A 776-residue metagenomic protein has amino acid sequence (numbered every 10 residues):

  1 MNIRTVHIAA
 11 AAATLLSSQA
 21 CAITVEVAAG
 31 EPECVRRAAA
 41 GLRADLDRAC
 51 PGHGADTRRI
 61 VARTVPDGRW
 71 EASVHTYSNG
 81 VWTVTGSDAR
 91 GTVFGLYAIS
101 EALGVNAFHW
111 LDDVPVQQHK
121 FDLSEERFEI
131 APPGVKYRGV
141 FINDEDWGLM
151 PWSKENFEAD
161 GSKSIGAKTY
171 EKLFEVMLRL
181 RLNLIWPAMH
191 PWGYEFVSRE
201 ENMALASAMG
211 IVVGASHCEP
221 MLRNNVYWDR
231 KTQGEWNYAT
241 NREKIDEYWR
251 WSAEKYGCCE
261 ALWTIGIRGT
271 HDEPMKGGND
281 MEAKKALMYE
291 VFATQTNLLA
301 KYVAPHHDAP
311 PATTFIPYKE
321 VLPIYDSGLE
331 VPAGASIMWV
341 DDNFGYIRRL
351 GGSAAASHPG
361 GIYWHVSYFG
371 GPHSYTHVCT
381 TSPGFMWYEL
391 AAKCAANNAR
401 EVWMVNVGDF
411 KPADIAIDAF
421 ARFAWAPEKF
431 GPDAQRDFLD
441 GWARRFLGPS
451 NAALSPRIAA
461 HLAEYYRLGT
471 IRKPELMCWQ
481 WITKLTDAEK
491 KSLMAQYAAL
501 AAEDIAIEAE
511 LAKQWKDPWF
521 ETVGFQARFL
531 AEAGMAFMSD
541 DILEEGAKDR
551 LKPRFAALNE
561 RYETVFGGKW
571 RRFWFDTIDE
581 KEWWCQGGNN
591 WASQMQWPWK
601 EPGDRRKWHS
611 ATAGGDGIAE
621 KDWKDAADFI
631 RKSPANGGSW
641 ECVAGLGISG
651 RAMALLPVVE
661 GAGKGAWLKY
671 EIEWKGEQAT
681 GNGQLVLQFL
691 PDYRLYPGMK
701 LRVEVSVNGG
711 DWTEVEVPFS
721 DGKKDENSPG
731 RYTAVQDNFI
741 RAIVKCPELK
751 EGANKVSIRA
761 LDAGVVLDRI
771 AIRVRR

Functional and structural regions predicted by a protein language model:
M1-A9: Bacterial N-terminal signal peptides that target proteins for export
S17-Q19: N-terminal signal peptide c-region/cleavage motif recognized by signal peptidases
C21-P132: Contiguous, structured surface segment used for ligand recognition
C34-R37, G41, D45, G91-F94 (+10 more regions): Extracytoplasmic/secreted proteins, especially bacterial periplasmic and envelope-associated proteins
V61-G104, K168-K172, V176, L180 (+4 more regions): Intrinsic-disorder/low-complexity accessory segments
E126-E129, W228, I267, N279 (+4 more regions): Substrate-binding groove of N-acetylhexosamine-processing glycoside hydrolases
G134-R349, V366-V378, V407-A426, L468-T483: Aromatic-lined carbohydrate-binding surfaces of glycoside hydrolases
E601-R776: Extracytoplasmic
